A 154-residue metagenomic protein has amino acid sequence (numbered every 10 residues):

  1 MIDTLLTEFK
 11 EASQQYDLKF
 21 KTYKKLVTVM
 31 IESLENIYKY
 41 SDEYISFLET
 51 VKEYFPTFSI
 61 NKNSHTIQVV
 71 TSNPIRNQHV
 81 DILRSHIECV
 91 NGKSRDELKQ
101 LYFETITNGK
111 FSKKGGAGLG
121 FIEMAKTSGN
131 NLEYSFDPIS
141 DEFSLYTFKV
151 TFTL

Functional and structural regions predicted by a protein language model:
T4, Y40-L154: Conserved beta-strand-loop-beta-strand hairpin that lines the nucleotide-binding pocket of ATP/GTP-utilizing enzymes
T7-I31, G109-K114: Conserved short strand/loop->alpha-helix "switch" segment adjacent to the catalytic nucleotide/phosphoryl-transfer site
F9-S13, I37, S41, S128: Hydrophobic, Leu/Ile/Phe/Ala-enriched alpha-helical segments that form helix-helix packing faces
E32-N36: Conserved polar catalytic motif of the HATPase_c/GHKL fold
